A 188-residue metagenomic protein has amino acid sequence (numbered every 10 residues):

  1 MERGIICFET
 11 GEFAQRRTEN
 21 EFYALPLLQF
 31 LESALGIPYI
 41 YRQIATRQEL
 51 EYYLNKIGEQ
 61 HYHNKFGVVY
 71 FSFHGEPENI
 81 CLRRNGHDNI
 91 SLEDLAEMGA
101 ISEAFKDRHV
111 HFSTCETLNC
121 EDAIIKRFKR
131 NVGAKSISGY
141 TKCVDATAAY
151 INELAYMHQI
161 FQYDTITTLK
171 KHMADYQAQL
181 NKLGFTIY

Functional and structural regions predicted by a protein language model:
M1-F66, L82, F105-S113, N131-V132: A domain-level signal for caspase-like cysteine endopeptidase catalytic cores and their zymogen-processing architecture
E12-R16, R47-E49, G75-N79, E116-C120 (+1 more regions): Short acidic, S/G/P-rich loop/turn micro-motifs used as interaction or catalytic elements
Y41-I44, I137-V144, K171-H172: A generic structural motif
G58-L95: A glycine-rich, hydrophobic loop/mini-helix early in the fold
N85-A149: Catalytic cores of nucleophile-dependent amide-cleaving enzymes
S91-G99, Q159-Y188: Caspase-like cysteine protease fold
Y150-I160: Short, small-residue alpha-helix embedded
